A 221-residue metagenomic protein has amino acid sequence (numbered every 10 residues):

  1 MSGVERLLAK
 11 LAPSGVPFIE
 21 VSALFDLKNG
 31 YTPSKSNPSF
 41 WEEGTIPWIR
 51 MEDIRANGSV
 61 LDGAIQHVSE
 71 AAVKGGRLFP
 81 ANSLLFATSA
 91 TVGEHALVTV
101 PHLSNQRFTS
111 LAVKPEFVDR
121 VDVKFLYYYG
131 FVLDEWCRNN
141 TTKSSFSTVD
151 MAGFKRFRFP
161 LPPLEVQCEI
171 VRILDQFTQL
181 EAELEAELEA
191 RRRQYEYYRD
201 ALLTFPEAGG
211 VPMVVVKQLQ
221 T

Functional and structural regions predicted by a protein language model:
M1, G15-P17, D122, K155-R192 (+1 more regions): Amphipathic alpha-helical segments
R6-P13, K35-P38, S145-F146, K155-L161 (+1 more regions): Short, recurring structural edge motifs at helix starts
L7-Y31, G210-T221: Non-catalytic DNA-recognition/assembly elements of restriction-modification systems
V21-L24, V60, V100-P101, S110-R158: Basic, amphipathic alpha-helical recognition segments used for DNA target recognition
L24-N37, E52-A81: Sequence-specific dsDNA recognition surfaces
F86-A87: A generic structural signal for residues embedded in beta-strands
V92-V98: Short, Lys/Arg- and Gly-enriched loop/turn segments at beta-strand edges
L188, R192, R199-L202, P206 (+1 more regions): Coiled-coil heptad-register positions
